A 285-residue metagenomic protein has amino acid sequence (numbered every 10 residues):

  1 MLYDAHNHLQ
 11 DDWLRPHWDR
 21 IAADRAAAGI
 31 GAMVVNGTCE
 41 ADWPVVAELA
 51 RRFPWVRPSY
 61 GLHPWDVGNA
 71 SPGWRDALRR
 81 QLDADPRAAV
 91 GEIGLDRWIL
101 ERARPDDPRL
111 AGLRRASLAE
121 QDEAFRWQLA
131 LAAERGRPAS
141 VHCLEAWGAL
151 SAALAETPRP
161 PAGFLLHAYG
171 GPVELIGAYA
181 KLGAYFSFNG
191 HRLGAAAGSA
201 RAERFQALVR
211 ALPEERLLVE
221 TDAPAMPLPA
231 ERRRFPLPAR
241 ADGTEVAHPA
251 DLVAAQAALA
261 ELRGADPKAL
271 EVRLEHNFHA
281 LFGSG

Functional and structural regions predicted by a protein language model:
M1-R57, G68-N69, G73-R79, D83-P161 (+1 more regions): An N-terminally biased module of ancient metal coordination in phosphate/nucleic-acid-related enzymes
H8-D11, R15, A89, G94-W98 (+2 more regions): H/E-rich (His + Asp/Glu) clusters that bind or coordinate divalent metals
G31, L113, R135, F164 (+4 more regions): Residue-level detector of alpha-helix boundaries and kinks
G61-L62: Terminal-region recognition feature
D66-V67, M226: A short acidic, often aromatic-flanked loop/helix-cap motif at beta-alpha or helix-coil junctions that lines enzyme
S140-V141, L165-A168, S187-N189, E220: Short beta-strand segments
